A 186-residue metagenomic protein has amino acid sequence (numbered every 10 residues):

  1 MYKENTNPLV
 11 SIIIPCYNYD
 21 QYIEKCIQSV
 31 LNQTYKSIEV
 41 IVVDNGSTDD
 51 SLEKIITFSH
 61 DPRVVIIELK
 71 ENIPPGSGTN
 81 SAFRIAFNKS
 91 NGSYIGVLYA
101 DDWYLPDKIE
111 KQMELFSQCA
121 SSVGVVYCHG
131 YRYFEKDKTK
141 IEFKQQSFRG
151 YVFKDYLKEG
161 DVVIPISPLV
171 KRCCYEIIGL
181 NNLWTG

Functional and structural regions predicted by a protein language model:
M1-L31: N-proximal low-complexity "stem/linker" segments adjacent to membrane-targeting elements
Q21-E24, D49-T57, D107: Acidic helix N-cap motif at the loop->helix transition within catalytic regions of sugar-transfer enzymes
S29, D44-E53, E71, Y99: A conserved acidic beta->alpha catalytic loop
L52-I85, K89: Conserved donor nucleotide-binding strand/loop of the catalytic core
I95: Short aromatic/hydrophobic "clamp" motif used to bind/position activated sugar donors
Y99-W103, H129: The conserved acidic donor/metal-binding loop of glycosyltransferases
D107-I141: Conserved donor NDP-sugar-binding/catalytic core segment of glycosyltransferases
S147-G186: Conserved nucleotide-sugar donor-binding catalytic segment
